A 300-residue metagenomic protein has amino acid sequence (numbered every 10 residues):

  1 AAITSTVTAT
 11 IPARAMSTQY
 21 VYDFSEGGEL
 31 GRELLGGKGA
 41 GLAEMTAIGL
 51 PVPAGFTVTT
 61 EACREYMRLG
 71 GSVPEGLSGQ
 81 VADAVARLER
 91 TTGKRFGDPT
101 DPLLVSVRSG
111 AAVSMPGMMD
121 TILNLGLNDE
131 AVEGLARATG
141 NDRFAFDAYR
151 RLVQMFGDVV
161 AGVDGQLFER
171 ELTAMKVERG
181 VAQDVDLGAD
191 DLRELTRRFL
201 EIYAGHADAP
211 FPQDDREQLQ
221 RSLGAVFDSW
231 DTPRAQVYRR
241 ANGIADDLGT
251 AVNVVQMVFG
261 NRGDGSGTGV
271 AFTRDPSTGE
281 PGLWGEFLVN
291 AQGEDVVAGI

Functional and structural regions predicted by a protein language model:
A2-A13: Short alpha-helix boundary/capping segments
R14-I300: Nucleotide/phosphate-binding sheet-loop regions of phosphoryl- and nucleotidyl-transfer enzymes
